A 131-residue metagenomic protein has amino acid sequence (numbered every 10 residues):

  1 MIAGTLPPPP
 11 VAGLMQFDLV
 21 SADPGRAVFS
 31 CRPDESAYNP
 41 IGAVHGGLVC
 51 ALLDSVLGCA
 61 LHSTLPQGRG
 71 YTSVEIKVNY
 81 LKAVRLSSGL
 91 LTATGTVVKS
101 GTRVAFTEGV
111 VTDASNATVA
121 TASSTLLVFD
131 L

Functional and structural regions predicted by a protein language model:
M1-L131: Terminal targeting signals and extreme-terminal segments of soluble enzymes
